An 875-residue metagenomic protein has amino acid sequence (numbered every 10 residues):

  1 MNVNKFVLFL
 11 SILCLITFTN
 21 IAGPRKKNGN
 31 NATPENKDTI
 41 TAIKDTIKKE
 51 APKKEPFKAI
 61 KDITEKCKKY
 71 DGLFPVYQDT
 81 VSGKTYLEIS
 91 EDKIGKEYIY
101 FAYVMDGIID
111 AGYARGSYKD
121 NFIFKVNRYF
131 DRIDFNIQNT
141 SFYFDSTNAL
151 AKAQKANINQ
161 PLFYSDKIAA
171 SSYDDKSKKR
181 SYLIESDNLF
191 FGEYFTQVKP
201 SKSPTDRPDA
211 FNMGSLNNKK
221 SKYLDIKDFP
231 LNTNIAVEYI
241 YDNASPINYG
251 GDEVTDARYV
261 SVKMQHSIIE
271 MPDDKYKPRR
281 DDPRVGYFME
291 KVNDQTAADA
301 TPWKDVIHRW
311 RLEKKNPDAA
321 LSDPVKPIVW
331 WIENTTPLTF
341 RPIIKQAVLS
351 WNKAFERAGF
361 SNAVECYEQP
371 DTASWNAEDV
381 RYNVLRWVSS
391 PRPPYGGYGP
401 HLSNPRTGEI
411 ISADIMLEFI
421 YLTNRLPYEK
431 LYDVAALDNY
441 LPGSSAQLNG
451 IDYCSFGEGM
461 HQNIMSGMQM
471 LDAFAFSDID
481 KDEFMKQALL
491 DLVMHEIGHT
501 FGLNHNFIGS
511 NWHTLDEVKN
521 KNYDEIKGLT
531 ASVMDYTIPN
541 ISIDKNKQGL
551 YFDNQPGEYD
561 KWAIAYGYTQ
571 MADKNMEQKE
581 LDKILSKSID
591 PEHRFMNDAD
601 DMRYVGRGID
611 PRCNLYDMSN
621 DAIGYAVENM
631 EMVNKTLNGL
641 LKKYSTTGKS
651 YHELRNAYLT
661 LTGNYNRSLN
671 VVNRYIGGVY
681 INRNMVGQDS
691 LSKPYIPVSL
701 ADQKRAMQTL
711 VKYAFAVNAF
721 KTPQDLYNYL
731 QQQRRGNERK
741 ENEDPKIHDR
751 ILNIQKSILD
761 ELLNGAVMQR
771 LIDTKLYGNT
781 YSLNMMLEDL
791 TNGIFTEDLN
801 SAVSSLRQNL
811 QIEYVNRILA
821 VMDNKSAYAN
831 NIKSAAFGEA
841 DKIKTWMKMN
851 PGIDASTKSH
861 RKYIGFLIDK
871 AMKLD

Functional and structural regions predicted by a protein language model:
M1-N28: Bacterial Sec-dependent N-terminal signal peptides
K27-T336, A354, A363, Q369-D480 (+4 more regions): Auxiliary tRNA-acceptor-end handling modules of aminoacyl-tRNA synthetases
A102-V104, A347-V348, N383, E429-Y432 (+3 more regions): Short secondary-structure boundary/capping segments
L150, K326, K345, S350 (+3 more regions): Active-site-adjacent core segments of small-molecule enzymes
P342-L349, K353, Q487, D491 (+3 more regions): Solvent-exposed, polar/charged alpha-helical surfaces in well-ordered, non-transmembrane soluble domains, broadly
L349-F360, G498-H499, L503, P539 (+1 more regions): Sec-exported extracytoplasmic/periplasmic mature domains
E368-V388, P394, Q487-I543: The catalytic-center signature of Zn2+-dependent metalloproteases
I479-F484, G509-D875: Conserved catalytic/binding loops enriched for acidic/polar residues
